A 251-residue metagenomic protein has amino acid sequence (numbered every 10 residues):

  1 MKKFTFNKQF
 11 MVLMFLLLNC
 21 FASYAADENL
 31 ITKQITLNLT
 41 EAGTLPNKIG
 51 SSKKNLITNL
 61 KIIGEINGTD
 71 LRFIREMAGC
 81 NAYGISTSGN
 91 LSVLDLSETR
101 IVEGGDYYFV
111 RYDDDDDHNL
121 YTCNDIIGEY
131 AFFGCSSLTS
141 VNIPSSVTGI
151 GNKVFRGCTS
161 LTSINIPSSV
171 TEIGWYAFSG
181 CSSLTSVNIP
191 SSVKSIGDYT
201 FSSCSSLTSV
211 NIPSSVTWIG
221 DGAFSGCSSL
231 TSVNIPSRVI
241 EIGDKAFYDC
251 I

Functional and structural regions predicted by a protein language model:
K2-M11: Bacterial N-terminal signal peptides that target proteins for export
M11-C20: Bacterial N-terminal signal peptides
A22-D27: Boundary at the C-terminal end of the N-terminal hydrophobic targeting segment
N29, S52-L56: Surface-exposed helical/coil interface segments that assemble multiprotein signaling complexes
T32-T40, T58-I66, G84-I126, S136-G149 (+5 more regions): Structural signature of tandem-repeat unit edges
G43-K53, T69-G79, Y83-I85: Short, T/G/N/S-enriched strand-turn elements that build extracellular solenoid repeat scaffolds
I74, Y107-F109, V154: Short coil/turn segments at secondary-structure boundaries
